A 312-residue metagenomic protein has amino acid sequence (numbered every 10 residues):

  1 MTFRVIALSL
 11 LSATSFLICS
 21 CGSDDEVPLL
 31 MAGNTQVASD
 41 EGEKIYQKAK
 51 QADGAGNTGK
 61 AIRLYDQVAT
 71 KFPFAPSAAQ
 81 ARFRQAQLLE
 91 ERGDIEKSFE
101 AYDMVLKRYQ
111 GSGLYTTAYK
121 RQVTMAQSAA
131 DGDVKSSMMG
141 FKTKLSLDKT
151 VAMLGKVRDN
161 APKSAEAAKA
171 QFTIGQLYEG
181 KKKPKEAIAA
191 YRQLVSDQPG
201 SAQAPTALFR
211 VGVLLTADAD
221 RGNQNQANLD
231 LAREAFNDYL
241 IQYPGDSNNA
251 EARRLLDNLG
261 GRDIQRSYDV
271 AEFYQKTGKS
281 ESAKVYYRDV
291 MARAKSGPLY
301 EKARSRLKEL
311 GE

Functional and structural regions predicted by a protein language model:
M1-C19: Sec-dependent bacterial lipoprotein signal peptides
T2, S20-E312: Acidic, polar-rich low-complexity tracts and alpha-helical solenoid repeat scaffolds
